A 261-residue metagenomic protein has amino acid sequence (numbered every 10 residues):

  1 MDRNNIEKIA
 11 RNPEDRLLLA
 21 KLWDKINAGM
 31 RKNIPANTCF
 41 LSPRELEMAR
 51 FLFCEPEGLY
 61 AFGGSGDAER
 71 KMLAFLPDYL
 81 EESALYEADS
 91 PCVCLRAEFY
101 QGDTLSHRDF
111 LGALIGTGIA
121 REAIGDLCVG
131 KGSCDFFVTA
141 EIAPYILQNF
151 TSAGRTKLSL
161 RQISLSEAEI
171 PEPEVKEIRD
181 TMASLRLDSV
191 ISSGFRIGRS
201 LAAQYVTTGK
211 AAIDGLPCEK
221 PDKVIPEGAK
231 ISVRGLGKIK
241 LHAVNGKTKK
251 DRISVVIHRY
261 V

Functional and structural regions predicted by a protein language model:
M1-D188, G194, P217, V224 (+2 more regions): Ferredoxin-like alpha/beta domains used as RNA- or RNAP-binding modules
Y205-V206, I225: Short, well-ordered loop/turn sites that connect or cap secondary structure elements
T208-L216: Short, structured beta-strand/loop micro-motifs enriched in basic residues and often containing a Trp
A212, K223-P226: Short secondary-structure transition/capping segments
